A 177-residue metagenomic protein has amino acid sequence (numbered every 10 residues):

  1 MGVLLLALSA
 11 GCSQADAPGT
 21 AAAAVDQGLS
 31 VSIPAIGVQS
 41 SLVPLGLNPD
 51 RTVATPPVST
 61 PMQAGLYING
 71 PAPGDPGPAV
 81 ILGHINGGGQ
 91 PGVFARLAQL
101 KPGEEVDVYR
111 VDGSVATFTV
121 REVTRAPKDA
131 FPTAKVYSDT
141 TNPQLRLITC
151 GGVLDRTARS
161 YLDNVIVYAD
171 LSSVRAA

Functional and structural regions predicted by a protein language model:
M1-D16: Secretory targeting and sorting signals
C12-L100, Y109-D112, E122-A177: Solvent-exposed, non-transmembrane regions of membrane-associated and secreted proteins
